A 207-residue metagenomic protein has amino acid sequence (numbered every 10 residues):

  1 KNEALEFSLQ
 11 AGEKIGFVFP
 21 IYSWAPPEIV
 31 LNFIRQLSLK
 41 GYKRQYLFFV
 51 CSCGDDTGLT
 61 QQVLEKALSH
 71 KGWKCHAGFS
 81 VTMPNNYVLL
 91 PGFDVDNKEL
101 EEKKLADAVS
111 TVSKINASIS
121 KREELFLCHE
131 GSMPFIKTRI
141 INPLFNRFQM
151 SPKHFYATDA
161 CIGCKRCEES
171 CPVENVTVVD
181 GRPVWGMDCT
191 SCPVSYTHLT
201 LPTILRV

Functional and structural regions predicted by a protein language model:
K1, E6-F19, S23-L144: FMN-binding flavodoxin-like domain, especially the glycine-rich phosphate-binding loop
W24, A157-T158, T197: Intrinsically disordered, low-complexity regions enriched in small/polar residues
I140-C192: Ferredoxin-like iron-sulfur electron-transfer modules
T197-T203: Conserved small/polar residues in nucleotide/adenosyl-binding loops
